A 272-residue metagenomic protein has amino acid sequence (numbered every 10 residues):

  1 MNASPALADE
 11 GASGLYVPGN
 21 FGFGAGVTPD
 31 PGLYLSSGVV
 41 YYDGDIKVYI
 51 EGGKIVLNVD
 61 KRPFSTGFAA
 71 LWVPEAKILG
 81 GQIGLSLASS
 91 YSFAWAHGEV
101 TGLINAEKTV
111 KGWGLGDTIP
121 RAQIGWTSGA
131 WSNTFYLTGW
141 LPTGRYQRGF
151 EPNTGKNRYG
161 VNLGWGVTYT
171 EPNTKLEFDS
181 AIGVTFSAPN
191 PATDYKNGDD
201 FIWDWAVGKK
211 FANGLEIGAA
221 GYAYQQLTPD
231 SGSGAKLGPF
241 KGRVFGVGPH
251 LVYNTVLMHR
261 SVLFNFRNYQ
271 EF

Functional and structural regions predicted by a protein language model:
L7-E10, G24-G32, P74-G84, G98 (+4 more regions): Short loop/turn motifs that connect adjacent beta-strands in outer-membrane beta-barrel proteins
E10-G14, Y42-S65, V100-K111: Surface-exposed strand-loop-strand hairpins of Gram-negative outer-membrane beta-barrel proteins
G22, G52-N58, L103-T109, Q147-N153 (+3 more regions): Extracellular loop and loop/strand-boundary signature of outer-membrane beta-barrel proteins
F23-A25, S37-V39, F68-P74, P120-W126 (+5 more regions): Residues on the lipid-exposed face of transmembrane beta-strands in outer-membrane beta-barrel proteins
P31, D60-F68, T109-T118, G155-V161 (+2 more regions): Residues that define the transmembrane beta-barrel architecture of outer-membrane proteins
L33-S37, G81-L87, P120, N133-L137 (+6 more regions): Transmembrane beta-strands of outer-membrane beta-barrel proteins
V39-D45, S89-W95, D117, W126 (+6 more regions): Transmembrane beta-strands of outer-membrane beta-barrel pores
A192-F272: Outer membrane beta-barrel transmembrane domains
